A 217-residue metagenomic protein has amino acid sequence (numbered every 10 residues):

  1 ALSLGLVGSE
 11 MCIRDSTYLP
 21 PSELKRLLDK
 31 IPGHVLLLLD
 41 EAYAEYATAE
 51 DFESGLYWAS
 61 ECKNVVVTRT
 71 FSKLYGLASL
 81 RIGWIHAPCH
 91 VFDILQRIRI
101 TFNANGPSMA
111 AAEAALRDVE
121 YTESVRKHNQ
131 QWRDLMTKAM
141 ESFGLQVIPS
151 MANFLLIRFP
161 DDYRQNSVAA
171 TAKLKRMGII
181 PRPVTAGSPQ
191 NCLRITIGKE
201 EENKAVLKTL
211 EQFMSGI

Functional and structural regions predicted by a protein language model:
A1-G8, C12-I13: Single conserved hydrophobic/aromatic residue that forms the stacking wall/gate of nucleotide- or nucleobase-binding
T17-L37, E41-L74: Active-site pre-lysine segment of PLP-dependent enzymes
S22, A169, K173-M177, R182 (+1 more regions): PLP-dependent enzyme catalytic core of the Aspartate aminotransferase-like
N64-I148: PLP-dependent aminotransferase class I/II
S79, M151, S188-N191: Short acidic/glycine-enriched loop/turn segments that link adjacent beta-strands
P88, R117, P160-D161, G198-E200: Residue-level recognition of strand-loop junctions within catalytic nucleotide-signaling folds
Q130, S142-M177, L193, I197: Conserved PLP-binding catalytic core of the aspartate aminotransferase-like
